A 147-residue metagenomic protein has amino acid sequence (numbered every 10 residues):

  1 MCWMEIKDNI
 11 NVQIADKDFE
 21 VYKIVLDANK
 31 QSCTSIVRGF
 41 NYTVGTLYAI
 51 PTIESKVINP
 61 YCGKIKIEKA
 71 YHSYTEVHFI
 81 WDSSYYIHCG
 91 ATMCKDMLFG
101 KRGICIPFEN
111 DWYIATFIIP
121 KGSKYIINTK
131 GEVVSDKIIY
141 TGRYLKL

Functional and structural regions predicted by a protein language model:
M1-Y71, V77, W81-L147: Conserved NAD+-utilizing ADP-ribose enzyme module
